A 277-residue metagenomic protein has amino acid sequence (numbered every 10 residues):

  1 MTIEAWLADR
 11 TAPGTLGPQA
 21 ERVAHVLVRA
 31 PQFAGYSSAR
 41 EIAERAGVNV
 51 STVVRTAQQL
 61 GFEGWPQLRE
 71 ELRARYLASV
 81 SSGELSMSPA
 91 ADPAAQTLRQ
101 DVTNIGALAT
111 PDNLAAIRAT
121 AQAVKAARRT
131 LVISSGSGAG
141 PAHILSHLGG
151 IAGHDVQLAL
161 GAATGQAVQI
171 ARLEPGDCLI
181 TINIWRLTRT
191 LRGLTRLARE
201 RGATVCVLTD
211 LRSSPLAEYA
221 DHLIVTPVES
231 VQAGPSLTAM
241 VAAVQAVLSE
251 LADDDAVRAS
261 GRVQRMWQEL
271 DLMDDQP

Functional and structural regions predicted by a protein language model:
T2-H25, R29-Y36, R40-R118: HTH-adjacent hinge/linker in prokaryotic transcriptional regulators
V26, T120-A123, Q169: CheY-like receiver
A94, N113-A116, G138, R199 (+1 more regions): Residue-level recognition of alpha-helical structural elements
L98, V102-I105, V124-A127, V244: Hydrophobic alpha-helical core bundles mediating ligand binding, dimerization, or RNAP-core interactions
K125-D254: Glycine-rich phosphate-binding loops that contact phosphosugars or nucleotide phosphates
D254-P277: Internal, active-site/partner-interface "lid" segment
